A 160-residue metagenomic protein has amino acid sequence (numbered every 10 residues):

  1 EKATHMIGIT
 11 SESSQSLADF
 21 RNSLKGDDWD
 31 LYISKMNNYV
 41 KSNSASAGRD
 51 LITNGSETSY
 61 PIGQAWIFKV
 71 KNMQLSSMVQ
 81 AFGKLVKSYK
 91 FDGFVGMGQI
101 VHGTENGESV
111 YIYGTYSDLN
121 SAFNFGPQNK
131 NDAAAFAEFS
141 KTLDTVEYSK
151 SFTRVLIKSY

Functional and structural regions predicted by a protein language model:
E1-Y160: Short S/T/G/P-rich N-terminal loop/turn motif that feeds into the first structured element of a domain
